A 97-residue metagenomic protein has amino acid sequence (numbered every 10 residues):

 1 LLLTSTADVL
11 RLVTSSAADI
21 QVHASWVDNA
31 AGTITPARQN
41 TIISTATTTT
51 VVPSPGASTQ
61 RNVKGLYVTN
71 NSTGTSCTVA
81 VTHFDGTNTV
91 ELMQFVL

Functional and structural regions predicted by a protein language model:
L1-L97: Surface-exposed, low-hydrophobicity beta-strand/loop segments enriched in small/polar/acidic residues
